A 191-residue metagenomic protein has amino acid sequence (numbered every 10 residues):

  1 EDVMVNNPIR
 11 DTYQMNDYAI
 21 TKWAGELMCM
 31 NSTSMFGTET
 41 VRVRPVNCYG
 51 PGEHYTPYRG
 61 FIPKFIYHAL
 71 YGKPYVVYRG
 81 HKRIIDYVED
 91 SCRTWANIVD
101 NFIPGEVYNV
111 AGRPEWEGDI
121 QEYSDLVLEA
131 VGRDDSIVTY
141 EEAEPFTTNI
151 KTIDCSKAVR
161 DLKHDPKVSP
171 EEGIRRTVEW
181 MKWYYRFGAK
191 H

Functional and structural regions predicted by a protein language model:
E1-N16, T33-F36, Y55: Active-site "gating" loop of Rossmann-like NAD(P)-dependent oxidoreductase/epimerase domains
R10-Q14, N47-C48, V77, Y140: A short, mixed-charge helix-start or loop-turn motif at secondary-structure junctions
M15, R44-V46, A111: Active-site beta-alpha turn of Rossmann-fold NAD(P)-dependent dehydrogenases/reductases
Y18-A19, R83: Catalytic tyrosine of NAD(P)H-dependent dehydrogenase/reductases that use a Tyr as the general acid/base
A19, R59-I62, T152, K167: Glycine-rich phosphate-binding loop at the start of an alpha helix
T21-A24: Active-site helix of classical SDR
L27-N97, S124-L128: NAD(P)-dependent short-chain dehydrogenase/reductase
Y71-K73, V77-H191: C-terminal substrate-binding subdomain of Rossmann-fold SDR/epimerase-dehydratase oxidoreductases
